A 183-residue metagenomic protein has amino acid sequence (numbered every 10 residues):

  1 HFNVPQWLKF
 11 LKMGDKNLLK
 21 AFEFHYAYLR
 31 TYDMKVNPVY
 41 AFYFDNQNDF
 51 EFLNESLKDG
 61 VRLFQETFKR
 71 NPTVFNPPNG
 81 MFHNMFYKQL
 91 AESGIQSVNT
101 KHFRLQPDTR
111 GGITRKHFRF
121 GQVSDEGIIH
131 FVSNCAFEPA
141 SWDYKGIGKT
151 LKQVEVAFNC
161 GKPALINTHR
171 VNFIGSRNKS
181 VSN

Functional and structural regions predicted by a protein language model:
H1-F131, W142-T168, I174-N183: Catalytic alpha-helical scaffold of carbohydrate-active enzymes acting on polysaccharides/glycoconjugates
C135-S141: A conserved mid-domain beta-alpha-beta active-site/ligand-binding segment of alpha/beta enzyme cores
